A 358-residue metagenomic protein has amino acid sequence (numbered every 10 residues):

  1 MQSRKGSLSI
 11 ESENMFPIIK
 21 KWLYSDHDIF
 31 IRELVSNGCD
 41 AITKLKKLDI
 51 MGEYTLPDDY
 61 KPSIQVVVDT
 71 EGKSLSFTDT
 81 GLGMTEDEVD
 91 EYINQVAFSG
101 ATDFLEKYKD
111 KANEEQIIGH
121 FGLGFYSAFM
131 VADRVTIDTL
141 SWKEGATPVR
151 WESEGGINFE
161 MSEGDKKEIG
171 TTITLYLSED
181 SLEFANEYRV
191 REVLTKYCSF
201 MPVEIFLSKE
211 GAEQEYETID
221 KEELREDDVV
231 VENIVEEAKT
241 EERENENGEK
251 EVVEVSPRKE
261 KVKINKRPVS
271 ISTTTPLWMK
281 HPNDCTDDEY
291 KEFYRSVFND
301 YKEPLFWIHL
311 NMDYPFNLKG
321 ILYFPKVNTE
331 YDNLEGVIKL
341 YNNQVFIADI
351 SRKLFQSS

Functional and structural regions predicted by a protein language model:
M1-E179, E183-F184, E192, S199 (+2 more regions): GHKL (Bergerat-fold) ATPase N-terminal catalytic module, capturing the glycine-rich phosphate-binding loop and acidic
I117, V135-N158, S178-L182, Y188-S358: GHKL/Bergerat-fold ATPase module in large chromosome/replication-associated machines
